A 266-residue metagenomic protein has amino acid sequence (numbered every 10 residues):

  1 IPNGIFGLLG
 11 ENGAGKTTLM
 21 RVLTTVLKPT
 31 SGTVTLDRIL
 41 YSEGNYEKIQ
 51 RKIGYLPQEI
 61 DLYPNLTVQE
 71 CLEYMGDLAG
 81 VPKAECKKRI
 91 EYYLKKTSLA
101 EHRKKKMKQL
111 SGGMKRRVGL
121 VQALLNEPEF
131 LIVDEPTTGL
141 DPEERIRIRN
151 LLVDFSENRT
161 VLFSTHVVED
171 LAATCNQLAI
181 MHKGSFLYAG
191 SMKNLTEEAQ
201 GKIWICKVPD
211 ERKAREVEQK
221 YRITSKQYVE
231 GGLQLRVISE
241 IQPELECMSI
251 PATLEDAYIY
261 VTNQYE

Functional and structural regions predicted by a protein language model:
E11-G15: Walker A (P-loop) phosphate-binding loop of ABC-type ATPase nucleotide-binding domains
T24: Helix-to-loop junction immediately C-terminal to a conserved catalytic motif
G32-S42, K48-I49: Conserved ABC transporter NBD signature motif
E73, D77, A84-H102: Conserved ABC ATPase "signature" region
K106-L110: Conserved ABC ATPase signature
L131-E135: Catalytic Walker B motif of ABC-type/P-loop ATPase nucleotide-binding domains
R147-R236: ABC transporter nucleotide-binding domain
